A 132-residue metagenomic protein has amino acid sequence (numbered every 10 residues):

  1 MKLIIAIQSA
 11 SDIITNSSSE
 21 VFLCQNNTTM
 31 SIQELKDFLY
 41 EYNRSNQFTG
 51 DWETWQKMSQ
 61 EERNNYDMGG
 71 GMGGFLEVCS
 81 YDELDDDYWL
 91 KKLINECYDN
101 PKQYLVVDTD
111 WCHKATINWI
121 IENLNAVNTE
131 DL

Functional and structural regions predicted by a protein language model:
K2-M30: Short, extreme N-terminal segment that most often corresponds to the first beta-strand
S19-C24, L39-R44, G74-S80: Charged, low-complexity surface segments at secondary-structure and domain boundaries
I32-G50: Charged, amphipathic alpha-helical linkers/stalks
F48-L132: Low-complexity intrinsically disordered segments
